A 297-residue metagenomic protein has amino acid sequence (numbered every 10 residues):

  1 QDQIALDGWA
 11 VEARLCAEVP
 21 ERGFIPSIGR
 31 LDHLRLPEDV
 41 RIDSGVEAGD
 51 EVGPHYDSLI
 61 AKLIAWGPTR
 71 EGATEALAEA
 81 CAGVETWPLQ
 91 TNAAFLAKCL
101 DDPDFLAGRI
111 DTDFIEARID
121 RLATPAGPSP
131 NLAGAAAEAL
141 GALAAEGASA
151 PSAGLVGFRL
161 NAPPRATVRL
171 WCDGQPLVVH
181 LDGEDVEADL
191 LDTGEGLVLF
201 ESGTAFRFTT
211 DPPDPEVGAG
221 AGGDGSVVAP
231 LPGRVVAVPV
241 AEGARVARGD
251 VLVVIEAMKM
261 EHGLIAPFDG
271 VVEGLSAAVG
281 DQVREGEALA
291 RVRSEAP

Functional and structural regions predicted by a protein language model:
Q1-D185, V251, D281-P297: Catalytic cores of soluble metabolic enzymes centered on carboxylation/carboxyl-transfer
D2-A5, G23, V52-H55, D189-L191 (+5 more regions): Replace "in large, NTP-powered and nucleic-acid-processing enzymes" with "in large, NTP-powered factors and other
D7, D57, D173, T193 (+3 more regions): Short flexible coil/turn linkers enriched for glycine and charged/polar residues that connect secondary-structure
W171-D173, D182-E184, F200-T204, P232 (+2 more regions): Short strand-coil-strand connectors
L177, V186, T204-F206, H262: Short beta-strand segments
E184-E195: Interdomain regulatory linker/hinge segments that flank or connect interaction modules in polarity/junction/synaptic
E195-P230: Catalytic P-loop NTP-binding/switch module of NTPases
V217-P297: Structured functional modules or segments
